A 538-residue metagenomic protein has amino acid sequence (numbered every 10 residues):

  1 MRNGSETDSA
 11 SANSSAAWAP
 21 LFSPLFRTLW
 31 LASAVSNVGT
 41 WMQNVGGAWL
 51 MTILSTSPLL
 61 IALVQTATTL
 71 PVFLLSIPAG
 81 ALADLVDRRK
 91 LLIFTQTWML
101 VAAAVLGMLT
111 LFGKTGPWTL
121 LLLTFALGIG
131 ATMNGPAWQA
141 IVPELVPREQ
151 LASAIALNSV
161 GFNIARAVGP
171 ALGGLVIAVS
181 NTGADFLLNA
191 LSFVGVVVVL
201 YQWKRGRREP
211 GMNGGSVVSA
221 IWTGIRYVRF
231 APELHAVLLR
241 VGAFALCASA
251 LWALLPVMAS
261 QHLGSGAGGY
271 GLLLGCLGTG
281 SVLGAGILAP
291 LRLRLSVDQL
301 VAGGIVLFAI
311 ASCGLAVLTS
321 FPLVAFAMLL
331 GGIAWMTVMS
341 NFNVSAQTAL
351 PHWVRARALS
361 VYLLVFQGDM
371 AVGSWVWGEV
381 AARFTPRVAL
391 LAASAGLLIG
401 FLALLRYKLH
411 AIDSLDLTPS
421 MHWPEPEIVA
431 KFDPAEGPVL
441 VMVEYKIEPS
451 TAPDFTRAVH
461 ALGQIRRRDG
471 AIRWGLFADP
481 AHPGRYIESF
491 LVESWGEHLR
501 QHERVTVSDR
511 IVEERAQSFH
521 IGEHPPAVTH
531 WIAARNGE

Functional and structural regions predicted by a protein language model:
M1-A12, E427-V439, R457-H460, Q464 (+1 more regions): Short, intrinsically disordered terminal tails adjacent to the first/last structured region
M1-H410: Alpha-helical transmembrane-bundle signature of multi-pass membrane transport and export proteins
L188, F477, T529-W531: Solvent-exposed beta-strand sheet faces enriched in polar/charged residues
V380, V439-K446, G475-R504: Short, well-ordered beta-strand segments in beta-rich or mixed alpha/beta enzyme and ligand-binding folds
H410-D413, Q464-R473, L491-V528: An amphipathic, aromatic/His-enriched active-site/gating alpha helix that lines ligand/cofactor pockets
S414-A430: Short, highly charged, low-complexity non-transmembrane loops/tails of multi-pass membrane proteins
S450-W474: Short amphipathic alpha-helical segments
